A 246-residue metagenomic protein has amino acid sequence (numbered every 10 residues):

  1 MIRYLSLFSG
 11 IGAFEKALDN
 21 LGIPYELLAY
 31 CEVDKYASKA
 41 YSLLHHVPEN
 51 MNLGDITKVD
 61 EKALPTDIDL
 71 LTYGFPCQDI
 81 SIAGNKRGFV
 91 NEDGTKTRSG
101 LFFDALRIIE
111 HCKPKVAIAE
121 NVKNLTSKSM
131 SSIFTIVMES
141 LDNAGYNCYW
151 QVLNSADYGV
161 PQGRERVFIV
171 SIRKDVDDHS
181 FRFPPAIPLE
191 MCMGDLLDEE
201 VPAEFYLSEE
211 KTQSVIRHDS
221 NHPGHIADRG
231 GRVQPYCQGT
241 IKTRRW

Functional and structural regions predicted by a protein language model:
M1-L28, S38, S140-A144, R166-W246: S-adenosyl-L-methionine-dependent DNA methyltransferase catalytic core
I2-V116, K123-T135: Core alpha/beta nucleotide-donor-binding catalytic domains of modification enzymes
P65-D67, P161-R166: A short, glycine/Asx- and small/polar-enriched loop/turn that sits immediately N-terminal to a beta-strand
T72, W150-V152, R166-V170: Conserved hydrophobic/aromatic beta-strand scaffold that supports enzyme active sites
C112-K115, Y146, E165: A short helix->loop->beta-strand "cap" motif at the edges of active sites that frequently abuts
V122-S127, S155-G159: Short histidine/acidic/glycine/proline-rich micro-motifs that form metal- and phosphate-coordinating active-site loops
F134-C148: Conserved Class I S-adenosyl-L-methionine
G145-D157: Conserved S-adenosyl-L-methionine
